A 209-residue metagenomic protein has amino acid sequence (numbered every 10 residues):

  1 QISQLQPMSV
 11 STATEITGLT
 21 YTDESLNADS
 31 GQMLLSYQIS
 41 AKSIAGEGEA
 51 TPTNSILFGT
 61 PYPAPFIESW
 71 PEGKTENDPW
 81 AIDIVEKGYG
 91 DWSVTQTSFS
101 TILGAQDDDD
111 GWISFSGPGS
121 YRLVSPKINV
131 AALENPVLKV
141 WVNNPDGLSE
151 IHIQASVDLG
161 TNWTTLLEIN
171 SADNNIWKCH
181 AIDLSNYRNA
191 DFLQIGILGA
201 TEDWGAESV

Functional and structural regions predicted by a protein language model:
Q1-S30: Recognizes extended acidic, P/S/T-rich segments that occur within or adjacent to Ig-like beta-sandwich modules
D23-G46: Beta-strand-rich modules
K42-P63: Extracellular fibronectin type III
P61-G119: Extracellular glycan-recognition surfaces and repeat-rich motifs
E72, K127-L133, K139-G147, A200: Solvent-exposed strand-to-loop "edge" motifs in beta-rich extracellular domains
F115-L133, K178-A181: Short beta-strands within extracellular/lumenal beta-sheet-rich domains
I169-V209: Terminal, low-complexity interaction segments
